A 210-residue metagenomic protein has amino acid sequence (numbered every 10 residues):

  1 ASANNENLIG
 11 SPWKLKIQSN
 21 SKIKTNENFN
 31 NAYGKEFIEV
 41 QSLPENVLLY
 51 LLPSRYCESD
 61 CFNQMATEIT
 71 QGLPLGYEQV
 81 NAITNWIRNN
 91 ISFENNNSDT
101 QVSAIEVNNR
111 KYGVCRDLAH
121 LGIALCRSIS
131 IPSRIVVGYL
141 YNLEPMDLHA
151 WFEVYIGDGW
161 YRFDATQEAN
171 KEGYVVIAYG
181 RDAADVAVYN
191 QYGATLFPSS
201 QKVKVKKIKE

Functional and structural regions predicted by a protein language model:
A1-M65, S130-I131: Linear, non-domain "peripheral" regions
S11, K22-N28, G157, G180-D182 (+1 more regions): Generic structural motif
N20, K24, E153, D164 (+2 more regions): Residues in well-ordered beta-strands of folded domains
I23, I87, Y112, I135-Y139 (+1 more regions): Generic secondary-structure microfeatures
E27, S42-G113, L121, A183 (+1 more regions): Secondary-structure boundary elements
D117-S199: Hydrophobic/aromatic-rich core segments of domains that either
